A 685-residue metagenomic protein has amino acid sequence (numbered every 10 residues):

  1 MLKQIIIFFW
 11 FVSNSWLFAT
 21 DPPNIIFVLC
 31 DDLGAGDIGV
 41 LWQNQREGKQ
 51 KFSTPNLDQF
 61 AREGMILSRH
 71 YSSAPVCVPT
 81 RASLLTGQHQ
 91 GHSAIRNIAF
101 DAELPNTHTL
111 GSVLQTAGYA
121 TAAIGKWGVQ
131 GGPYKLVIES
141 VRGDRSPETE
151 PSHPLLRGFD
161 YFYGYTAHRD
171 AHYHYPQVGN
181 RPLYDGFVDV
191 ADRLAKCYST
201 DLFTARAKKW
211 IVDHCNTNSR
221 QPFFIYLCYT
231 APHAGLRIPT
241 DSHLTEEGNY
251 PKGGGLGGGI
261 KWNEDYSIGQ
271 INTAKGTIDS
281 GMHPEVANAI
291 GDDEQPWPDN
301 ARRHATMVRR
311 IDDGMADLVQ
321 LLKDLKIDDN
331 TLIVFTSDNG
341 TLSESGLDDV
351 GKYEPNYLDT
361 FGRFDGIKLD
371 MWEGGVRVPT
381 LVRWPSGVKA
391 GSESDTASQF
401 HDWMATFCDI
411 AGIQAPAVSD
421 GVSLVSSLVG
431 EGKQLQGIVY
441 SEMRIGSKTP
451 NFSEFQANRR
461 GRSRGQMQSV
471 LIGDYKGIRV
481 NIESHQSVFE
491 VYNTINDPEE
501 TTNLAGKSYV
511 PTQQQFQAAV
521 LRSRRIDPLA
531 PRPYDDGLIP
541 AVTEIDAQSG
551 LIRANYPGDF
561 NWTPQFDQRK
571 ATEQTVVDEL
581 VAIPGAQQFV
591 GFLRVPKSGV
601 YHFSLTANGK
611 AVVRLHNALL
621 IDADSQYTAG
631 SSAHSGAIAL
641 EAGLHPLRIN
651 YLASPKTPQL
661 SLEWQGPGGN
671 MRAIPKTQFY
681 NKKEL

Functional and structural regions predicted by a protein language model:
I5-S15: Bacterial N-terminal signal peptides
L17-A19: Boundary at the C-terminal end of the N-terminal hydrophobic targeting segment
D21-I26, E63-S68, T116-A122, R157-D160 (+4 more regions): Loop/turn elements at helix/coil->beta-strand transitions in domains of secreted/extracellular proteins
F27, G34-A123, V129-R145, Y161 (+3 more regions): Active-site segment of extracytoplasmic enzymes that catalyze sulfate/phosphate-ester chemistry
C30-F52, I98, T166-H401, C408-S419 (+3 more regions): Active-site-proximal cap/lid insertion segments
W42-R46, G64-L85, A99-A102, A123-K135 (+7 more regions): Short, solvent-exposed turn/loop segments enriched in Gly/Ser/Thr/Pro and often Arg
L84, K126, G131-I138, D328-T331 (+2 more regions): Polar, surface-exposed loop/tail segments that function as active-site lids or cofactor/substrate-recognition elements
A530-H602, T606-L685: Extracellular/secretory pathway-exposed regions associated with glycan biology
